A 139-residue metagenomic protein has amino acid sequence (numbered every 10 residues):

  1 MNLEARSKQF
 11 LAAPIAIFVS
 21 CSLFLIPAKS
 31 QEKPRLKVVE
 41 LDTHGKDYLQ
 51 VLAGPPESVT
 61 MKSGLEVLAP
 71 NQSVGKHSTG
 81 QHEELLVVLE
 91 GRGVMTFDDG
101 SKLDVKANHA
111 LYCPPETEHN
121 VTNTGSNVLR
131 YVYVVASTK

Functional and structural regions predicted by a protein language model:
N2-I15: Bacterial N-terminal signal peptides that target proteins for export
F18-K62, P70, G75-K76, T96 (+2 more regions): A short, N-terminal "cap"/entry segment at the start of jelly-roll beta-barrel domains of the cupin/DSBH fold
P56-S58, Q81, G100, S126-N127 (+1 more regions): Short strand-connecting beta-turns/loops that link adjacent beta-strands
T60-S63, E83, E116: Extracytoplasmic
S73, E83-A107: A short beta-strand-loop-beta hairpin characteristic of the jelly-roll/cupin
H77-T79, H119: Histidine-centered divalent metal-coordination motifs
P115-K139: Ligand-binding loop in jelly-roll beta-barrel domains
